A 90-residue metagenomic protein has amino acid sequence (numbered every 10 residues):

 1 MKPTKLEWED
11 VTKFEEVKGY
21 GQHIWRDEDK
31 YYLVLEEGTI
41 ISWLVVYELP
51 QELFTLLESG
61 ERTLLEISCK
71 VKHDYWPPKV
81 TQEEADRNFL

Functional and structural regions predicted by a protein language model:
M1-G38, W76-V80: Long, compositionally biased stretches
K30, E61-R62, D86-R87: Generic N-terminal initiation segments characterized by hydrophobic and/or small/turn-forming residues
L44-L56: Amphipathic, hydrophobic secondary-structure cores in small proteins
F54-K79: A short beta-strand-loop micro-motif that forms or neighbors metal/cofactor- and ligand-binding patches at active-site
W76-L90: Long, compositionally biased
